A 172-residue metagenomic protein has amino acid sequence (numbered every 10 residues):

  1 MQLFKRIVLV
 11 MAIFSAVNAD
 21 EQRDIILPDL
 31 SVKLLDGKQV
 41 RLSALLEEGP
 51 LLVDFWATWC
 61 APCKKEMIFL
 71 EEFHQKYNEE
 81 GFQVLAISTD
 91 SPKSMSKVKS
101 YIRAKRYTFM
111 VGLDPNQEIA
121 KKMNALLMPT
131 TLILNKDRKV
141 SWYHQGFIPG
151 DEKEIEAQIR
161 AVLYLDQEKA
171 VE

Functional and structural regions predicted by a protein language model:
Q2-V10: Sec-dependent signal peptide recognition, specifically the positively charged N-region followed immediately by
V10-A19: Hydrophobic h-region of N-terminal signal peptides that target proteins for export in Gram-negative bacteria
S31-P50: A short beta-strand-turn-helix
G49-L51, F55-W59, L127: Short pre-active-site segment immediately N-terminal to redox-active cysteine/selenocysteine motifs in thiol-based
F55-E72: Conserved redox-active cysteine motifs that mediate thiol-disulfide chemistry, especially di-cysteine Cys-X(1-2)-Cys
G81-M95, T108-N116: Thiol-based oxidoreductase modules, predominantly thioredoxin-like and allied folds used for disulfide exchange
Y101-K136: Short, internal strand/loop/helix patches that form the active-site neighborhood or redox-interaction surface
I133-E172: Thiol-/selenol-based redox modules, centered on thioredoxin-like and closely related oxidoreductase domains
